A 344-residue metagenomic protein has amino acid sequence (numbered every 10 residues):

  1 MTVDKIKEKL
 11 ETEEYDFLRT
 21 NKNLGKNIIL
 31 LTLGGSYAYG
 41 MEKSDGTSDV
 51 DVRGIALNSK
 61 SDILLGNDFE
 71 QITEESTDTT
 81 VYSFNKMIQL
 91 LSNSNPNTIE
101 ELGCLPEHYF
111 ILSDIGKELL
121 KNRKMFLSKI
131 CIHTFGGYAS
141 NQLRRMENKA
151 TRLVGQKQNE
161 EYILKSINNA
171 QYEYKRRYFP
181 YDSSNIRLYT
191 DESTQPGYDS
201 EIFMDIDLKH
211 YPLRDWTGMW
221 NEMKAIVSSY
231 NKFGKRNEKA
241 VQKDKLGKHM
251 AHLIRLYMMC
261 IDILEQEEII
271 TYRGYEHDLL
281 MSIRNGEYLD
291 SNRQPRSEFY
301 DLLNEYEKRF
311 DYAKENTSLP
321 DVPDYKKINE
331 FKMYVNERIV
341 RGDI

Functional and structural regions predicted by a protein language model:
M1-N23: N-terminal regions immediately upstream of nucleotidyltransferase
L18-N67: Active-site nucleotide-donor binding segment shared across nucleotidyl transfer reactions
T32-L33, I99-E101, D262-E265: A structural signal for short, well-ordered beta-strand segments and their strand-loop junctions that often border
S36-Y39, N58-K60, P106, M259-D262 (+2 more regions): Short, solvent-exposed loop/turn segments at secondary-structure junctions
N58-G136, S140-R144: A surface-exposed, charged beta-strand/loop segment in the N-terminal or early-internal portion of soluble proteins
E118-K326: Conserved nucleotidyltransferase catalytic core and NTase-mimicking acidic/glycine-rich helix/loop elements in nucleic
D321-I344: Acidic, carboxylate-rich catalytic segments that either coordinate divalent cations
